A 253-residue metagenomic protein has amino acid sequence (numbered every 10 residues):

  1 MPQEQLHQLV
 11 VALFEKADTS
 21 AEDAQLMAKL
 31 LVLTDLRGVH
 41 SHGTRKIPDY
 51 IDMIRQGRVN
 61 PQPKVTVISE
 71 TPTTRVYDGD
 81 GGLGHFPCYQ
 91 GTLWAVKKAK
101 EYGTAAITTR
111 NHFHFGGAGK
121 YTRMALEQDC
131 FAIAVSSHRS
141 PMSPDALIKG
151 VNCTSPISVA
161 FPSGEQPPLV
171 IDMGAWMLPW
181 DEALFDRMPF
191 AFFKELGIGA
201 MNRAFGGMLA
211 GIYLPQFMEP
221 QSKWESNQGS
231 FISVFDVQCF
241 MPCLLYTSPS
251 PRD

Functional and structural regions predicted by a protein language model:
M1-A17: Generic N-terminal amphipathic, Lys/Arg-enriched alpha-helix
R45-G91: Active-site cofactor/substrate anionic-group-binding motifs, chiefly glycine- and Lys/Arg-rich phosphate-binding loops
V76-P141: A generic, well-ordered mixed alpha/beta core segment in the N-terminal half of proteins
S140-R187: Phosphate/diphosphate-binding glycine-rich loops and adjacent basic-rich segments that engage nucleotide
D172-L214: Active-site/ligand-binding-proximal alpha/beta "capping" segment
K223-L245: A structural-propensity feature for long, helix-poor, extended segments
Y246-D253: Conserved small/polar residues in nucleotide/adenosyl-binding loops
